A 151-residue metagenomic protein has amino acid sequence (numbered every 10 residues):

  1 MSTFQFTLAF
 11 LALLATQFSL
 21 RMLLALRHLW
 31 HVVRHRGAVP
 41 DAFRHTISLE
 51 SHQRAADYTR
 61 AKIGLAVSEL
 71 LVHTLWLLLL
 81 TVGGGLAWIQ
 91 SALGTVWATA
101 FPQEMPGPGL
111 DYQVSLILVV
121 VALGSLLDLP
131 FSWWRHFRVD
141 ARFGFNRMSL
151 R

Functional and structural regions predicted by a protein language model:
M1-R151: Hydrophobic or amphipathic, alpha-helical segments that drive membrane association/targeting
